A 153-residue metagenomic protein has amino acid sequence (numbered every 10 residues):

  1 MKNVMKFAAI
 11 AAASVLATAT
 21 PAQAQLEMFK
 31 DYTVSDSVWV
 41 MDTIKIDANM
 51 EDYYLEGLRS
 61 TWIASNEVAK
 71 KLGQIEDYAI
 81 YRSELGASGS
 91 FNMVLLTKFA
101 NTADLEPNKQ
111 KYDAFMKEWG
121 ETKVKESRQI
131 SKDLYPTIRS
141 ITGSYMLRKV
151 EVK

Functional and structural regions predicted by a protein language model:
M1-A9: Bacterial N-terminal signal peptides that target proteins for export
A8-T18: Bacterial N-terminal signal peptides
A19-A24: Sec/Tat signal peptide C-region and signal peptidase I cleavage site
Q25-D52: Immediate post-signal-peptide N-terminus of mature secreted/exported proteins
L26-K30, A64, V68-E76, L96-Y145: An amphipathic, aromatic/His-enriched active-site/gating alpha helix that lines ligand/cofactor pockets
Y32-S35, L72, G86-F91, T137-I138: Extracellular/periplasmic catalytic domains that process cell-envelope and extracellular macromolecules
I46-S90: N-terminal, post-signal-peptide region of Sec/Tat-exported proteins
L55-E56, S90-M93, E106-Q110: Short, solvent-exposed loop/turn and secondary-structure capping segments
